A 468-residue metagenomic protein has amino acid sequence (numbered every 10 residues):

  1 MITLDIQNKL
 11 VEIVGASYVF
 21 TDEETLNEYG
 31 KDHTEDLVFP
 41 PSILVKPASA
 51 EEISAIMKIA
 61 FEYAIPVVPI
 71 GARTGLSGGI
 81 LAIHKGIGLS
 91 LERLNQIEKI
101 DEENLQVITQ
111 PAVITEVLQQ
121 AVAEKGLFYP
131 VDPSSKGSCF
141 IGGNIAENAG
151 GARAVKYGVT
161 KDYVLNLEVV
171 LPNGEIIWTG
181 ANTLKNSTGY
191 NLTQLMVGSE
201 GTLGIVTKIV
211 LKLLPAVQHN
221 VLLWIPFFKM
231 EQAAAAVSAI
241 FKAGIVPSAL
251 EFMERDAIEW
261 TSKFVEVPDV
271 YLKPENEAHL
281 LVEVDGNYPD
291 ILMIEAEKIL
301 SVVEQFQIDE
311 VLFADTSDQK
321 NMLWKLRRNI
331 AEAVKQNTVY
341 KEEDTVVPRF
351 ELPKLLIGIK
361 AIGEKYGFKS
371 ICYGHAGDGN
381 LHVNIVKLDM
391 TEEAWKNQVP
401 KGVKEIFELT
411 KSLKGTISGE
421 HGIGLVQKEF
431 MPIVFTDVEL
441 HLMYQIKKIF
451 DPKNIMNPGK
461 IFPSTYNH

Functional and structural regions predicted by a protein language model:
M1-H33, E62-I65, V302-D318, S412-I417 (+1 more regions): N-terminal accessory segments
M1-K58, G75-L105, A257-D269, S317-K341 (+2 more regions): N-terminal flexible segment immediately upstream of the FAD-binding catalytic core in FAD-dependent oxidoreductases
T21-Y29, P215, W224-P226, A234-G402 (+2 more regions): C-terminal substrate-recognition/cap domain of FAD-linked oxidoreductases
A60, V383, D451: Conserved, mostly hydrophobic/aromatic
Q96-E251: FAD-binding subdomain of flavoenzyme oxidoreductases
E175, K428-H468: Activity-critical C-terminal alpha-helical subdomain
H375, T416-I423, P458-G459: Short acidic/histidine-rich active-site segments
